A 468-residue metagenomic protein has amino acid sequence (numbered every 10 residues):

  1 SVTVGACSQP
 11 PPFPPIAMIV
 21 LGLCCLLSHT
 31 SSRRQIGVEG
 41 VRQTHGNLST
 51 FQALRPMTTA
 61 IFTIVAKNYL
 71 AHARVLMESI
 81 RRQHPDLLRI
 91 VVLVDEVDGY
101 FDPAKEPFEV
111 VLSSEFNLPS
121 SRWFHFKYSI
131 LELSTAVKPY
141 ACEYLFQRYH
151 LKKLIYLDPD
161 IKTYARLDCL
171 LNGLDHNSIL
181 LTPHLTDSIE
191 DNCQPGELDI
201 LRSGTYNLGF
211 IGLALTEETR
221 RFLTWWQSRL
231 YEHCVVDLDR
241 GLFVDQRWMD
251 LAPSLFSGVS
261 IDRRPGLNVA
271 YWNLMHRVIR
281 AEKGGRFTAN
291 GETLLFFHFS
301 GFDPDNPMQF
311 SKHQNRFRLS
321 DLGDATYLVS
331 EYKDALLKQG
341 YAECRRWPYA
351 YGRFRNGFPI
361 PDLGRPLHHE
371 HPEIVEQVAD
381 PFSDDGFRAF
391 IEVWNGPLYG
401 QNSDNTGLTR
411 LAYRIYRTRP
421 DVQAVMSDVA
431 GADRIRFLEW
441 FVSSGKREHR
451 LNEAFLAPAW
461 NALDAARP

Functional and structural regions predicted by a protein language model:
S1-V4, A17-V20, S31-G37: Alpha-helix boundary/capping motif
C7, C24-C25: Cysteine-centered motifs
P10: Cationic, low-complexity basic patches in intrinsically disordered or flexible, solvent-exposed regions
R33-R34, R42, R55: Basic polycationic patches enriched in arginine
R55-P468: Glycosyltransferase catalytic domains, chiefly GT-A lineage
